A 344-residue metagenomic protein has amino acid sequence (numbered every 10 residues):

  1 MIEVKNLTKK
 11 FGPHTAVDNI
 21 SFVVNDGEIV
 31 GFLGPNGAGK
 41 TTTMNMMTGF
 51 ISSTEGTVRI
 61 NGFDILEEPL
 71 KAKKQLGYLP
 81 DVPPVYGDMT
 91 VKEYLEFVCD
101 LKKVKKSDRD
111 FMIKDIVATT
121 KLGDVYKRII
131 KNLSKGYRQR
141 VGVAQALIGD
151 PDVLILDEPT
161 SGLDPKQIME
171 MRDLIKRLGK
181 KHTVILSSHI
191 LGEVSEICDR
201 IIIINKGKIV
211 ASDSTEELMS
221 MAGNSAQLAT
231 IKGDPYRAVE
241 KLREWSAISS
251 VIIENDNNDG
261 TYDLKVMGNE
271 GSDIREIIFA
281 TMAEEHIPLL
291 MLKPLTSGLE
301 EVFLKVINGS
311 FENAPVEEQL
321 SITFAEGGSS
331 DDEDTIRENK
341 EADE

Functional and structural regions predicted by a protein language model:
I2-V4, K9-A211: ABC transporter nucleotide-binding domains
Q75, Y94, M112, S214 (+3 more regions): Hydrophobic alpha-helical segments typical of transmembrane helices and their membrane-interface/capping positions
D100-K103, G223, A247, L304 (+1 more regions): Non-catalytic alpha-helical coupling and interface elements of nucleotide-dependent molecular machines and regulators
K121, I248-E254, P288-K293: A short linear hydrophobic-aromatic micro-motif
D173-L186, I190-N269: ABC transporter nucleotide-binding domain
N269-E344: C-terminal coupling/interaction segments
